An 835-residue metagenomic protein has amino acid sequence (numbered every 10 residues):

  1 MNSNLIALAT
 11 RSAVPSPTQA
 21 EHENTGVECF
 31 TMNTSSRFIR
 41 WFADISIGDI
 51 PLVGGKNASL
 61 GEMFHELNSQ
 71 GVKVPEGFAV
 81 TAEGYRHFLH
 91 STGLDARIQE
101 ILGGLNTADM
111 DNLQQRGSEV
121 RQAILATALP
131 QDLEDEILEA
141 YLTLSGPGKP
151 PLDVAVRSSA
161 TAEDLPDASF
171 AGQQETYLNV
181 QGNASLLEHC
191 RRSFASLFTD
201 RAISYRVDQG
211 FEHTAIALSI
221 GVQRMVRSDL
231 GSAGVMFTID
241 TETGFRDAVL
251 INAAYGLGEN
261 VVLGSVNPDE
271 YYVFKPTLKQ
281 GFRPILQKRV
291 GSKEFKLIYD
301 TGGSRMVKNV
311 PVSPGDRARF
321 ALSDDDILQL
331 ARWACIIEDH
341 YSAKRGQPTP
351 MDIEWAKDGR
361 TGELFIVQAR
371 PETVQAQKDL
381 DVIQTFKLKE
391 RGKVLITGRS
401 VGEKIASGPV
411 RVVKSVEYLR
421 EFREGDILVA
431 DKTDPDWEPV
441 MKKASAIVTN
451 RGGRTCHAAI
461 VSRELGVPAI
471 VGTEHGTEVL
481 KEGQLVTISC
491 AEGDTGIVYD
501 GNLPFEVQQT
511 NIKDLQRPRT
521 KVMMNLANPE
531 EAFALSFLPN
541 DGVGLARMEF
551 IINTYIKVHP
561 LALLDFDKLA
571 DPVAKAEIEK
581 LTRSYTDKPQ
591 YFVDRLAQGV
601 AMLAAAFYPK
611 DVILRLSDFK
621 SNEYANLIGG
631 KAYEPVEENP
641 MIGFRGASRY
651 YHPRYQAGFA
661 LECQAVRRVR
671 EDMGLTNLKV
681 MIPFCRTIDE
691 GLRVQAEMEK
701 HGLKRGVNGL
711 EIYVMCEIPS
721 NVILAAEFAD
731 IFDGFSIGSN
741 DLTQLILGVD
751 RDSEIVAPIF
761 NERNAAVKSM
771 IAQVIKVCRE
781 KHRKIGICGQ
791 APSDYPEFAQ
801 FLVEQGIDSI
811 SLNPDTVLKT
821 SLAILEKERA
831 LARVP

Functional and structural regions predicted by a protein language model:
L5-A9, V27-G221, R317-S323, L330 (+11 more regions): N-terminal beta-alpha lobe that positions the nucleotide/phosphoryl donor in ATP/NTP-coupled carboxylate activation
E23-T25: Short hydrophobic alpha-helical segments enriched in small aliphatic residues
C29-T31, R360, V374-A376, K404-I427 (+2 more regions): Acidic, glycine-rich flexible loop/linker segments
D153-A155, A160-F170, Q174-Y177, A215-S219 (+3 more regions): Conserved alpha/beta-domain cores
A171-S204, S228-T301, V367-T397, K443-N450 (+6 more regions): Extended active-site and interfacial segments that coordinate phosphate-rich ligands in large catalytic machineries
G172, G346-T373: Conserved metal-phosphate-binding beta-hairpin within the catalytic cores of diverse ATP-dependent phosphoryl-transfer
N179-A217, R317-R332, I336, E363 (+3 more regions): Amphipathic alpha-helical
A248-P350, K357-D358, R399-E403, E424 (+4 more regions): Conserved catalytic alpha/beta cores of large enzymes that bind or transform nucleotide phosphates and polynucleotides
